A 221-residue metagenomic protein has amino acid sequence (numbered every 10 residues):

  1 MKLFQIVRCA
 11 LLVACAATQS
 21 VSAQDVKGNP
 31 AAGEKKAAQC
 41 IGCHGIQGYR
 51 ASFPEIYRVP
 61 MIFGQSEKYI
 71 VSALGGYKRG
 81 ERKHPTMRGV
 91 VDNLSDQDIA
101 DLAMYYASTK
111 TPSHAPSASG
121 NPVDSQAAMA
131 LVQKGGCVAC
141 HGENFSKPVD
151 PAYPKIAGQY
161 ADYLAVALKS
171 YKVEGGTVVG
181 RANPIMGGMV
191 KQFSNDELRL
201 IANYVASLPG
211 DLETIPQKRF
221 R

Functional and structural regions predicted by a protein language model:
M1-A10: Bacterial N-terminal signal peptides that target proteins for export
Q19-A23: Sec/Tat signal peptide C-region and signal peptidase I cleavage site
D25-R50, S119-F145, Y160, Q217-R221: Sequence/structural segment immediately N-terminal to covalent heme-attachment motifs in c-type and related
P30, E34, G48-Y77, R88-N93 (+2 more regions): Gly/Gly-Pro-rich "capping" loops immediately C-terminal to redox-active cysteine motifs in periplasmic/lumenal
A38-I41, D101, K110, A118 (+2 more regions): Intrinsic, low-complexity N-terminal interaction/targeting segments
E67-H114, S119-G120: Extracytoplasmic c-type cytochrome modules immediately beyond a signal peptide or single-pass transmembrane anchor
Y77, Y105-Y106, V132, Y171 (+1 more regions): Conserved hydrophobic/aromatic "anchor" residues that stabilize well-ordered secondary structure elements
D92-A115, G188-Q217: C-terminal capping alpha-helices of c-type cytochrome domains
